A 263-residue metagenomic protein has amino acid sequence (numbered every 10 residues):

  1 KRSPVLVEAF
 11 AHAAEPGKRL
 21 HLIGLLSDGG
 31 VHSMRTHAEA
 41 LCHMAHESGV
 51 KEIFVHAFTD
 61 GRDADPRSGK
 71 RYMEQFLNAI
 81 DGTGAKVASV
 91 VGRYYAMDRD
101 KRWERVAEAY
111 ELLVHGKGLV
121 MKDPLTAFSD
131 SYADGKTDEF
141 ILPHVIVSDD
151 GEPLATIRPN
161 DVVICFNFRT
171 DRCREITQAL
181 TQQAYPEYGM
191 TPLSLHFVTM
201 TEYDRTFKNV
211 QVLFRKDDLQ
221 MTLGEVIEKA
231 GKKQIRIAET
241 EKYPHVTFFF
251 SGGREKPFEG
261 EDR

Functional and structural regions predicted by a protein language model:
K1-R263: …; additionally, a secondary subgroup of soluble metalloenzymes is captured
